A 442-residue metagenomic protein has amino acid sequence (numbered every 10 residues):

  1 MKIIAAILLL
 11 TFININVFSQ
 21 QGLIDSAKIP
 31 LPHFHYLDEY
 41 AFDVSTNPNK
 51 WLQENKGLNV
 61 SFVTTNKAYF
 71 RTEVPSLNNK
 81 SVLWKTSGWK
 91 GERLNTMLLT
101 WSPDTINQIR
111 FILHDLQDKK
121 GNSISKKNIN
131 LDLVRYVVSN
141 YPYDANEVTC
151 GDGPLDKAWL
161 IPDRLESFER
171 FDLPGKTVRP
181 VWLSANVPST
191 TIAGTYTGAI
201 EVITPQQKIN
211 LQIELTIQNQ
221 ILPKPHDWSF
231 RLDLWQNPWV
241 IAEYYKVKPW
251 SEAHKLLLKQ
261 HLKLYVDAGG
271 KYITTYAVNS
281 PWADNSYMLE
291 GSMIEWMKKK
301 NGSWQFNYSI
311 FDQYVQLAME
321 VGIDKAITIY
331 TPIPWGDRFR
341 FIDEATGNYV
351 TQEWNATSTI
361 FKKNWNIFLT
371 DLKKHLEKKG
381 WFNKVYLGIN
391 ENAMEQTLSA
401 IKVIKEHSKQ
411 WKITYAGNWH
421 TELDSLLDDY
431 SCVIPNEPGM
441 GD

Functional and structural regions predicted by a protein language model:
M1-S26: Bacterial Sec-dependent N-terminal signal peptides
N14, R93, T100, R179 (+2 more regions): Functionally constrained cores in energy, signaling, and assembly domains
N16-Q20, D118-G121, E147, Q236 (+5 more regions): Low-complexity, compositionally biased segments
S19-A283, F382: Mature N-terminal, pre-catalytic/accessory segment of carbohydrate-active enzymes
I161, A185-N186, T197-T204, I209-H407 (+1 more regions): Aromatic-lined carbohydrate-binding surfaces of glycoside hydrolases
N366-T370, D424-D428, P435-D442: Glycoside hydrolase catalytic-domain groove-lining segments
K412-G417, D428-P435: Short, hydrophobic beta-strand segments that form beta-sheet elements in well-ordered domains
